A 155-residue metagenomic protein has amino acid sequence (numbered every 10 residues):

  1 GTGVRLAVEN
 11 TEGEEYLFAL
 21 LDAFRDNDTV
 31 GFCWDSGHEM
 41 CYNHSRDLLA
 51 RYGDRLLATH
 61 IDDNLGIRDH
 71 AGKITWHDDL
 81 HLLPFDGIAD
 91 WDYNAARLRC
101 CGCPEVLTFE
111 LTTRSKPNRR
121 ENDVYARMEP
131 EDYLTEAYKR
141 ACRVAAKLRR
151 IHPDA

Functional and structural regions predicted by a protein language model:
G1-T2: An active-site-proximal structural segment forming one wall of the substrate-binding cleft that immediately precedes
R5-E9, C33-W34: Short catalytic-loop micro-motif centered on adjacent basic/acidic residues
E14-A155: Histidine-acidic metal/acid-base catalytic patches
